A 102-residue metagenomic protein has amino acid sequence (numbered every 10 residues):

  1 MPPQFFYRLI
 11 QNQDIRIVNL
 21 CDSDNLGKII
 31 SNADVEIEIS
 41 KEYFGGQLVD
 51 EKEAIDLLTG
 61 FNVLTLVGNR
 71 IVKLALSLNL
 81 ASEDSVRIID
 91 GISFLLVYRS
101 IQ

Functional and structural regions predicted by a protein language model:
M1-D56, S85-V86: Conserved mixed alpha/beta catalytic, RNA-binding, or beta-rich assembly cores of soluble enzyme, regulatory
R16, N62-V63: A short pocket-lining beta-strand/turn micro-motif at the edge of beta-sheets
N19-L20, D24-N25, S82, D90 (+1 more regions): Surface-exposed, charge/polar-rich loops and edge strands
Y43, V49, S93, R99-S100: Short leucine-rich amphipathic alpha-helices used at interfaces
L57-F61: Short, intrinsically disordered low-complexity segments
V63-Y98: Short, compact, well-ordered microdomains
